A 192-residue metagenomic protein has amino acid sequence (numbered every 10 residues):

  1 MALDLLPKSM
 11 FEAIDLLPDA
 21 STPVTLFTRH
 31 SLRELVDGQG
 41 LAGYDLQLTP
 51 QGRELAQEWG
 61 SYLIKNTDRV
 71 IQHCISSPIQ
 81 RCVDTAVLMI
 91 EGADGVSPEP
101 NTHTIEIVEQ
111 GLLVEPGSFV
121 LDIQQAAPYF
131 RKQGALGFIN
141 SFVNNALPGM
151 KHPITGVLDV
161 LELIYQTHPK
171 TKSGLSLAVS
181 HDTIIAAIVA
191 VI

Functional and structural regions predicted by a protein language model:
M1-Q110, S141-T155, I192: Active-site-proximal alpha-helix that buttresses catalytic centers in soluble enzyme cores
L3, P7, F11, A127 (+2 more regions): Intrinsically disordered, low-complexity regions
Q80-R81, V114-G117, I184: Short, catalytically relevant binding-site loops at active-site mouths
A93, G134-G137, Y165-H168: Short, well-ordered alpha-helical segments in soluble proteins
L112-A126: Short alpha-helix plus adjacent loop in nuclease-associated cores
I123-N145: A polyampholytic, Gly/Pro-enriched intrinsically disordered region
V157-I192: Active-site-adjacent alpha-helix immediately C-terminal to a catalytic or transition-state-stabilizing loop
